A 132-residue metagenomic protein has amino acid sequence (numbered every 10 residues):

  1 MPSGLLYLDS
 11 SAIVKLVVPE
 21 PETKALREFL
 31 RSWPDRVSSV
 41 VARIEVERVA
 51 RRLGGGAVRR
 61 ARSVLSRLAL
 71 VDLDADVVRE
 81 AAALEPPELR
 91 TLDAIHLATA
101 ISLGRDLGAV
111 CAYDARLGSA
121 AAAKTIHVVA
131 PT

Functional and structural regions predicted by a protein language model:
M1-L5, S38-S39, R43, V71 (+1 more regions): Acidic, PIN/NYN-like endoribonuclease modules and their adjacent C-terminal/linker elements
M1-S38, A50-R62, T132: Short, well-structured N-terminal submotif of metal-dependent ribonuclease cores
D9, D93, D114: Acidic active-site catalytic centers that drive phospho-/nucleotidyl reactions and related ester hydrolyses
A12-I13, A42, V77, H96 (+1 more regions): Alpha-helix capping/helix-boundary segments
K24, R48, R79, G118-S119: Alpha-helical elements of the RecA-like P-loop NTPase motor core of helicases
S66-P87, A94-A98: Acidic catalytic patch
